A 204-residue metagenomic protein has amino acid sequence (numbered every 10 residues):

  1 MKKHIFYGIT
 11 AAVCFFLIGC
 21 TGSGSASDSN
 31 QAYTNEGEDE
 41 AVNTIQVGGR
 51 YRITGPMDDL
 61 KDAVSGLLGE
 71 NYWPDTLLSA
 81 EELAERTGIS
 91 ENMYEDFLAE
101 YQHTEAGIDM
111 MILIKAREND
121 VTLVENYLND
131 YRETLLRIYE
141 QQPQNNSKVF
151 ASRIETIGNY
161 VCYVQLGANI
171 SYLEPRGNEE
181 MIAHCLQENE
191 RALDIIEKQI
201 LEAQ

Functional and structural regions predicted by a protein language model:
M1-H4: Positively charged n-region of N-terminal signal peptides that target proteins for export
F6-V13: Sec-dependent N-terminal signal peptides
F16-G19: C-terminal motif of bacterial Sec signal peptides marking the signal peptidase cleavage site
T21-M110, A116-Q204: Soluble, non-membrane globular domain cores that form compact, hydrophobic packing and curved binding surfaces
